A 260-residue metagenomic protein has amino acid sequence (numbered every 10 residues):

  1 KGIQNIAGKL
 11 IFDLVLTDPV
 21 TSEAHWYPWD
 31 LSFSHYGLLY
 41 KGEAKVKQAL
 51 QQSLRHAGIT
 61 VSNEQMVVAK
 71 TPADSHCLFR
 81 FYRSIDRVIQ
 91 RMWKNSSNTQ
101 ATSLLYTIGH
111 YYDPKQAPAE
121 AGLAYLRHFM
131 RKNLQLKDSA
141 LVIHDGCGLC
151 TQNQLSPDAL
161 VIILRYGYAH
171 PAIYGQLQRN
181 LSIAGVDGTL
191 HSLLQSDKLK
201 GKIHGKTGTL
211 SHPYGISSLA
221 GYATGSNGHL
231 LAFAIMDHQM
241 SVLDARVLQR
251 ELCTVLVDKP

Functional and structural regions predicted by a protein language model:
Q4-K9, V15-Q178: A small/polar active-site loop signature that marks catalytic segments
A7-E23, L50-H56, I183-G188, G201-G208 (+1 more regions): Noncatalytic linker/hinge segments flanking ATPase motor cores
G109-P260: Small-residue-rich helix-loop
